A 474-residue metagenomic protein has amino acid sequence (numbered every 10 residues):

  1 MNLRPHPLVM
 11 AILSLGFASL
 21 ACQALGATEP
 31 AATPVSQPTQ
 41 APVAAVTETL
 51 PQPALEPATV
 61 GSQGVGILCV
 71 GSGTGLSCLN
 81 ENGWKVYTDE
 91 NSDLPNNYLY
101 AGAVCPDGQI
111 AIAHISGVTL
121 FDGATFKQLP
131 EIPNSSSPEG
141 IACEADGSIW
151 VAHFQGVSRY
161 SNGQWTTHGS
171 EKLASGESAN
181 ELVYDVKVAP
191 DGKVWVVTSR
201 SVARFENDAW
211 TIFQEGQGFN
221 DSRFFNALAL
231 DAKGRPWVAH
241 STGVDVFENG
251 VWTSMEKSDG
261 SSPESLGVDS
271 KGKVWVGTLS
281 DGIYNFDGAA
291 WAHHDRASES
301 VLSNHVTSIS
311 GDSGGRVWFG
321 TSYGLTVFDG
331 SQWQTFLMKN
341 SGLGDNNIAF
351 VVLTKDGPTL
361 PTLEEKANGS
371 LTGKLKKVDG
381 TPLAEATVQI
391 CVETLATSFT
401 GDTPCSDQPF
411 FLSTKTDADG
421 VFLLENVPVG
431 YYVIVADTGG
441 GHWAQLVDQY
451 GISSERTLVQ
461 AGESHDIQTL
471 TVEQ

Functional and structural regions predicted by a protein language model:
C22-Q63, P358-K366, T469, E473-Q474: Ser/Thr-rich, Proline-interspersed low-complexity disordered segments
P53-V65, V86-D107, Q128-D146, G169-D191 (+4 more regions): Short coil-to-beta transitions that initiate beta-strands within beta-rich domains
I67-C69, Q109-A111, S148-W150, K193-W195 (+4 more regions): Conserved beta-propeller blade signature
G73-S77, I115-T119, F154-S158, S199-A203 (+3 more regions): Loop/turn residues immediately N-terminal
N368, T372-E385, E393-A396: Structural motif
A396-V421: Short, acidic Ser/Thr/Gly-rich low-complexity loop/linker segments typical of extracellular and cell-surface proteins
L423-Y431, T438-G439: Short Pro-Gly-centered beta-turn/loop motif in secreted/extracellular proteins
D437-I467: Structured interaction patches on ligand/partner-binding surfaces of diverse proteins
